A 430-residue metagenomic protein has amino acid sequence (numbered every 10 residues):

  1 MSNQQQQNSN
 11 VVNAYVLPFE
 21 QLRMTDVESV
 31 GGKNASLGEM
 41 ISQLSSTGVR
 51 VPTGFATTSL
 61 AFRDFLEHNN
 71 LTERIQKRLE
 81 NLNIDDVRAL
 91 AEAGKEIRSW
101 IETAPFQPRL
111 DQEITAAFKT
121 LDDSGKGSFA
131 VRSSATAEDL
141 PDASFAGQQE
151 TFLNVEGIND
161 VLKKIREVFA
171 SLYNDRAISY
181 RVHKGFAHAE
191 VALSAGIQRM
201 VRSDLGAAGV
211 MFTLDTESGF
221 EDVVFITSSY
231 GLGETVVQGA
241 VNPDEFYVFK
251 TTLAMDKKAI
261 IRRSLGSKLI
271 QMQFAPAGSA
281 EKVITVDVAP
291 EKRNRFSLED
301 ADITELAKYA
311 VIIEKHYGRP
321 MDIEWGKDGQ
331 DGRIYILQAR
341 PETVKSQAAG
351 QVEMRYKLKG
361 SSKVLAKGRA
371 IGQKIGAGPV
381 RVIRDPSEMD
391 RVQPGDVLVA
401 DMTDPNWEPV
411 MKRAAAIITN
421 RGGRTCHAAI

Functional and structural regions predicted by a protein language model:
M1-G196, P290-A301, L306-Y309, E314-G318 (+7 more regions): N-terminal beta-alpha lobe that positions the nucleotide/phosphoryl donor in ATP/NTP-coupled carboxylate activation
S36-L37, Y309, M321-W325, N406-V410 (+1 more regions): Extended, hydrophobic alpha-helical segments in both membrane/secreted and soluble proteins
T58-L60, A137-L140, D204, L232-E234 (+5 more regions): Flexible loop/turn segments at secondary-structure boundaries
A135, R199-V201, Y230, D300 (+2 more regions): Short, flexible loop/turn elements at secondary-structure junctions
A146-S179, S203-A277, L337-R369, R413-R421 (+1 more regions): Extended active-site and interfacial segments that coordinate phosphate-rich ligands in large catalytic machineries
G147, R319-T343: Conserved metal-phosphate-binding beta-hairpin within the catalytic cores of diverse ATP-dependent phosphoryl-transfer
V223-D322, K327, S361-A377, D385-E388 (+4 more regions): Conserved catalytic alpha/beta cores of large enzymes that bind or transform nucleotide phosphates and polynucleotides
